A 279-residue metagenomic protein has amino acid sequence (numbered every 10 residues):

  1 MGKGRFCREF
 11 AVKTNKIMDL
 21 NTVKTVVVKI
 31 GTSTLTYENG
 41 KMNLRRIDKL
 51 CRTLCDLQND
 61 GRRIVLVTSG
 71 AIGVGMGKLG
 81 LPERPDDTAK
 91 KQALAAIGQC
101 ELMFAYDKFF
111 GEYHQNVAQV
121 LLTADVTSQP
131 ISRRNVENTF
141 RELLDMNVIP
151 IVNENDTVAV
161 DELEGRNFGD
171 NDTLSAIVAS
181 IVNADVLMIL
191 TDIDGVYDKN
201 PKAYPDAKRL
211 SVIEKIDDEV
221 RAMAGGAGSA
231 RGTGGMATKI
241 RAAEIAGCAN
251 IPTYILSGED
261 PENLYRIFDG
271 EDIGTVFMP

Functional and structural regions predicted by a protein language model:
G2-G4: Residue-identity detector for glycine
F10: Cationic, low-complexity basic patches in intrinsically disordered or flexible, solvent-exposed regions
K13-R84, T88-N116, V120-P279: C-terminal catalytic "cap/lid" subdomain
